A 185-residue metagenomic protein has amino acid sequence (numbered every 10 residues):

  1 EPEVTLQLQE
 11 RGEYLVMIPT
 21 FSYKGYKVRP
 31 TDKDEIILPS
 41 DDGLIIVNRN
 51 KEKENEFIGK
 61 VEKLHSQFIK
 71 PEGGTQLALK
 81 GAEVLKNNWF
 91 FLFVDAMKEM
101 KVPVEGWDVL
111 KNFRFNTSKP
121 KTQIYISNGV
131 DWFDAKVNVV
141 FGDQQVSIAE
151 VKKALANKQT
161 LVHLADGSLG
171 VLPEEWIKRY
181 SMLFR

Functional and structural regions predicted by a protein language model:
E1-R185: Accessory nucleic-acid engagement and inter-domain coupling regions that lie outside the RecA/P-loop ATPase cores
